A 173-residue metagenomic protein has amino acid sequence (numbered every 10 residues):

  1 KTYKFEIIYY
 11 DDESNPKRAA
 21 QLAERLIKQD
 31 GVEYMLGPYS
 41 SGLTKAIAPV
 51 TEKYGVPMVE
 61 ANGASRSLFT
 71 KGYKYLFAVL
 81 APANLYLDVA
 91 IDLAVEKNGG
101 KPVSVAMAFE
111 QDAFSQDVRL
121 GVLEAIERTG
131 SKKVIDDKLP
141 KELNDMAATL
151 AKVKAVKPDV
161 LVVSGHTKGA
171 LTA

Functional and structural regions predicted by a protein language model:
T2-T70, V79, L139-M146, H166-T172: Beta-alpha junction/loop-to-helix N-cap segments that form part of ligand/metal-binding clefts
Q21, R66-S67, K74-A173: Extracellular/periplasmic Venus flytrap/periplasmic-binding protein
